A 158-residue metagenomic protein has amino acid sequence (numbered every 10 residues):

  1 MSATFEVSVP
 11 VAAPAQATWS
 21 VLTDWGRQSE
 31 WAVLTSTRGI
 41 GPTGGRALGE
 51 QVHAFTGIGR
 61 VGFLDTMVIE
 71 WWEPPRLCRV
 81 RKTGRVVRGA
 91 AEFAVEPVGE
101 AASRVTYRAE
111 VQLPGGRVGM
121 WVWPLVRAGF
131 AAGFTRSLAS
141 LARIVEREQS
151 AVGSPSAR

Functional and structural regions predicted by a protein language model:
M1-G44, R158: Hydrophobic ligand-binding cavity/cleft-lining segments
S8-A12, F55, V68, A94 (+1 more regions): Generic structural detector for well-ordered beta-strands
A12, W72-E73, V98: A short, compositionally biased micro-patch
Q16-W19, T135, A139: Amphipathic alpha-helical segments that line or abut small-molecule/effector binding pockets and mediate allosteric
G39-V87, A102-R104, R136-R158: Glycine-rich portal/gate segments that line the openings of hydrophobic small-molecule binding cavities
R81-R136, V152-G153: Beta-strand/loop substructures that line and gate deep hydrophobic ligand-binding cavities in soluble
